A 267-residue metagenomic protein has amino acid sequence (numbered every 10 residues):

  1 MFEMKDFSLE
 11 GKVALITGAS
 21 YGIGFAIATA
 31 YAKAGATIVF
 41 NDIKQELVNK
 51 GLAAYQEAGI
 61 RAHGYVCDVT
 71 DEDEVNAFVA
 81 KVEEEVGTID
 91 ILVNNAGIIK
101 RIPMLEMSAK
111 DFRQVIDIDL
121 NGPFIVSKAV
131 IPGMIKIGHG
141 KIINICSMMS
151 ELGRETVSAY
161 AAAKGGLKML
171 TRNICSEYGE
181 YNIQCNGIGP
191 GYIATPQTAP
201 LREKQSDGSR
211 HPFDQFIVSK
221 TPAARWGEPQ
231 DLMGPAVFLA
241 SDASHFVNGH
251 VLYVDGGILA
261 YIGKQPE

Functional and structural regions predicted by a protein language model:
V13, S20-G22: Conserved glycine-rich cofactor-binding loop
I102-L105, L152-S158, E180-Y181, A224 (+1 more regions): Active-site loop immediately N-terminal to the catalytic Tyr-X3-Lys motif of short-chain dehydrogenase/reductase
P103-M104, D111-I116, I217: Substrate-binding pocket helix/loop in short-chain dehydrogenase/reductase
F124, H139, R225-V254, L259: C-terminal substrate-recognition "lid" of short-chain dehydrogenase/reductases
S127, A163, T171: Active-site helix of classical SDR
P132, S176-E180, H245: Alpha-helical segment proximal to the catalytic Tyr-Lys
S147: Residue(s) in the substrate-gating loop at a strand-loop-helix junction that position the organic substrate next
